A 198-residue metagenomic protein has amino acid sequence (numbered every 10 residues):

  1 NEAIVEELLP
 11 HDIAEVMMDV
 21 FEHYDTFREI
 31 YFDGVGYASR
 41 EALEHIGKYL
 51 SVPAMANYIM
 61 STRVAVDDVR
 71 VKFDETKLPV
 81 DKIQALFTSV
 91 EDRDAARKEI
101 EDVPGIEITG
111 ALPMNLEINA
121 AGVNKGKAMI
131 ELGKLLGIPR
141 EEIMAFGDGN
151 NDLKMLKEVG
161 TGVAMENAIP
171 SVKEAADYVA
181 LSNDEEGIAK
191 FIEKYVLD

Functional and structural regions predicted by a protein language model:
E2, K77-P79, G110-L112, K157 (+1 more regions): Short glycine-enriched loop/turn motifs at secondary-structure junctions
E2-P10: Glycine/small-residue-rich loop that forms an oxyanion/phosphate-binding "nest" at active or ligand-binding sites
A14-V16, V20, Y24-F27, Y31-F146: Conserved acidic, metal-coordinating active-site core of Asp-based, Mg2+-dependent phosphoryl-transfer enzymes
E101, L116-D198: Mg2+-dependent phosphoryl-transfer enzymes with acidic/Ser/Thr/Gly-rich catalytic loops
